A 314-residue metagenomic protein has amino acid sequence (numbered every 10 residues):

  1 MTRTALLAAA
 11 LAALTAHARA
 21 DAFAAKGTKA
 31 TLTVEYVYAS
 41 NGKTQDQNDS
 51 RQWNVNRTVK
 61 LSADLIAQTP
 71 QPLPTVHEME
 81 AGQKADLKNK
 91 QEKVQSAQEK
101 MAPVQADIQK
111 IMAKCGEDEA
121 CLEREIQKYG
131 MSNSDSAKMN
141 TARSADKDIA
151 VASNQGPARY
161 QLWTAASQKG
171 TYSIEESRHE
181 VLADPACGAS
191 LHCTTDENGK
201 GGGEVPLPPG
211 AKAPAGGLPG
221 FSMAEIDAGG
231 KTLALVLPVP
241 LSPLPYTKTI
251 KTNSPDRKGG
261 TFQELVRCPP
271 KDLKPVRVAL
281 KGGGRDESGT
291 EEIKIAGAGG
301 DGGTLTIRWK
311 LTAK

Functional and structural regions predicted by a protein language model:
M1-L7: Bacterial N-terminal signal peptides that target proteins for export
L7-A9, A18: Cleavable N-terminal signal peptides
L14-A20: Sec/Tat signal peptide C-region and signal peptidase I cleavage site
D21-L65: N-terminal segment immediately downstream of the Sec signal-peptide cleavage site in secreted/extracellular proteins
F23-Y36, A166, L233-P240, G282-I293: A short hydrophobic beta-strand element
D46-P275: Predominantly extracellular/secreted and cell-surface proteins with exposed, flexible low-complexity segments
K294-G303: Short, exposed beta-strand-loop hairpins at the edges of beta-sheets in extracellular/periplasmic proteins
